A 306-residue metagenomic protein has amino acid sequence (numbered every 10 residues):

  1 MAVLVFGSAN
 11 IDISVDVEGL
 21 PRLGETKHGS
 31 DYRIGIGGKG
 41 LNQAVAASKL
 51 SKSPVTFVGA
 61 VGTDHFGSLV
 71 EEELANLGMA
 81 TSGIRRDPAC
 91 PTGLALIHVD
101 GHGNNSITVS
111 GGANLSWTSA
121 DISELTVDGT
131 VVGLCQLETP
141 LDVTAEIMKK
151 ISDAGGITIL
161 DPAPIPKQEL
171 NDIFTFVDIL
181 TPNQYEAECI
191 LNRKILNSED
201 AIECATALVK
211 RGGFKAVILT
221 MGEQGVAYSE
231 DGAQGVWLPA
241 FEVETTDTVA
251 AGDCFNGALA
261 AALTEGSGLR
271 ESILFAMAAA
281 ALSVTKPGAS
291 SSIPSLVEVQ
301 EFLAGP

Functional and structural regions predicted by a protein language model:
M1-A60, H65-N76, E244-T246: Glycine-rich phosphate/adenosyl-contacting loop at the front of the ribokinase-like
V3, G29, K167, S198-P306: Conserved phosphate-binding/catalytic region of the ribokinase-like
H65-L77, A95-V99, G103, D121: Active-site-proximal loop->helix
E73-A89: A glycine-rich helix N-cap at a beta->alpha junction
R86-D87, I97-L137: Conserved phosphate-binding/catalytic loop of the ribokinase/pfkB sugar-kinase fold
I122, A187-E188, V226, V299: A generic structural signal for short hydrophobic patches within well-formed alpha-helices
T130-E203, G225: Conserved beta-alpha-beta core of the PfkB/ribokinase-like small-molecule kinase fold
